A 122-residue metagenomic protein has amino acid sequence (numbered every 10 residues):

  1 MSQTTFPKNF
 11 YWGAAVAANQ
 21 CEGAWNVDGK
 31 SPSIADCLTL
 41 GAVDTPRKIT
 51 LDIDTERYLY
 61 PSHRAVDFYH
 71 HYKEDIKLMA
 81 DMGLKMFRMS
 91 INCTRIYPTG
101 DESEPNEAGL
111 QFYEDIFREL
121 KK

Functional and structural regions predicted by a protein language model:
M1-K122: Non-catalytic accessory regions flanking glycosidase/transglycosidase catalytic cores in CAZymes
